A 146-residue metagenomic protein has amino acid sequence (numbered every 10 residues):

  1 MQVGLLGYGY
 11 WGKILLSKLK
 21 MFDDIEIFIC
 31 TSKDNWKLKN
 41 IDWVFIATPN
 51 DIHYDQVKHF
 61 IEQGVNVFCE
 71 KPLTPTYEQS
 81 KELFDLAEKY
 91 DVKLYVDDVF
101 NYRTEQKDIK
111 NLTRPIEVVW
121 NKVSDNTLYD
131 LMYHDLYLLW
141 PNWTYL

Functional and structural regions predicted by a protein language model:
M1-K39: N-terminal Rossmann-like dinucleotide-binding module
G4, F68-C69, Y95: Conserved Rossmann-like nucleotide-binding pocket used by diverse enzymes that bind dinucleotide cofactors
G12, H53, D135: Catalytic nucleophile loop
L15, K33-F84: Beta-loop-alpha module in the N-terminal Rossmann-like domain of NAD(P)-dependent dehydrogenases, especially those
D24, Q63-V65, Y90-K93: A short helix->loop->beta-strand "cap" motif at the edges of active sites that frequently abuts
E26-I27, I41-V44, R114-P115: Local beta-strand N-terminus motif with an aromatic residue
T74-D125, D135: A contiguous active-site-proximal alpha/beta segment in oxidoreductase catalytic domains
Y133-L146: Contiguous beta-strand/loop segments that form the cofactor/metal-binding neighborhood of enzyme cores
